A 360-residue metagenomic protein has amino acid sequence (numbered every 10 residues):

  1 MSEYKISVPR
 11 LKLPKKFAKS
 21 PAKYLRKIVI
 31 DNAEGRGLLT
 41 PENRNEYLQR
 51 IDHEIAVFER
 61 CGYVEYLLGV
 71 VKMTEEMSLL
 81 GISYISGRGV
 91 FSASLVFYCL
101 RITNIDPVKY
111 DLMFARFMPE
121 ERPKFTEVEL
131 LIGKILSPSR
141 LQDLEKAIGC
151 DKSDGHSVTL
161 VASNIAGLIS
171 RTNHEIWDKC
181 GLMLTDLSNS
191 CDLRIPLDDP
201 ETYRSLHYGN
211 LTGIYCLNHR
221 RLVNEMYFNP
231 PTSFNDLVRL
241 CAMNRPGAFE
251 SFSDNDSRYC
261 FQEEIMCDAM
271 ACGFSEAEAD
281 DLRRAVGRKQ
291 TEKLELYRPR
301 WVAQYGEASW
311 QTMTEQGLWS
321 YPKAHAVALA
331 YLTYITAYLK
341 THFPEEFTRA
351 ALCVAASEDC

Functional and structural regions predicted by a protein language model:
S2-C360: Noncatalytic, beta-rich nucleic-acid-contacting surfaces in large DNA/RNA-processing enzymes
